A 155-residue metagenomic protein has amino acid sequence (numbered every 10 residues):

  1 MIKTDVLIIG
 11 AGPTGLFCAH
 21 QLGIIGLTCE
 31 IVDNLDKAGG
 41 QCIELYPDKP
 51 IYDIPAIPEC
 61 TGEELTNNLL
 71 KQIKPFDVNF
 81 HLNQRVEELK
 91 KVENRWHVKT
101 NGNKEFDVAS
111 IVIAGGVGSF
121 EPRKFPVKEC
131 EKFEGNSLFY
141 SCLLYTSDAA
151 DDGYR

Functional and structural regions predicted by a protein language model:
M1-I9, K37, F80-S147: FAD-binding core/adjacent interface of flavoenzyme oxidoreductases
V6-C29: N-terminal Rossmann-like FAD-binding beta1-loop-alpha1 element of flavoenzymes
C18, L69, T146: Aromatic/hydrophobic pocket-lining residues that form π-stacking "cages" and hydrophobic walls in ligand
A19-Q21, I43-E44, R123-V127: Short amphipathic alpha-helical segments
I25-G26, P47-K49, K128-K132: Glycine-rich, phosphate-binding/catalytic loops in enzymes
I25-I43: Glycine-rich FAD pyrophosphate-binding loop
I43-E105: N-terminal Rossmann-like dinucleotide/flavin-binding domain of flavoprotein oxidoreductases that bind FAD/FMN
Y145-R155: Single conserved hydrophobic/aromatic residue that forms the stacking wall/gate of nucleotide- or nucleobase-binding
